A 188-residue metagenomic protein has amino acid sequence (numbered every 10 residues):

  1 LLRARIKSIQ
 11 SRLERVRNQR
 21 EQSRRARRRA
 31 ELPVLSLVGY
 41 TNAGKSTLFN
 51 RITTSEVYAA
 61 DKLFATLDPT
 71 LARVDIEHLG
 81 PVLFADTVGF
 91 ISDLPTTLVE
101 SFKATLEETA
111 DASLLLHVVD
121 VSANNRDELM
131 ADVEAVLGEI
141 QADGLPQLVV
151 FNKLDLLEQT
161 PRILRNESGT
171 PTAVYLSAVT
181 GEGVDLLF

Functional and structural regions predicted by a protein language model:
L1-L114: Conserved G1/Walker A P-loop phosphate-binding module
R5, I9, G44-K45, L156-T160 (+1 more regions): Conserved GTPase G-domain signal focused on the G5
Y40, V121-S122, V179: Structured loop/turn residues at secondary-structure junctions
I76-P81, L94, F102-Y175: Conserved C-terminal guanine-recognition region of P-loop GTPase G domains, centered on the G4
D86, L176-S177: Glycine-rich beta-strand-to-loop/alpha-helix junction loops that act as flexible
